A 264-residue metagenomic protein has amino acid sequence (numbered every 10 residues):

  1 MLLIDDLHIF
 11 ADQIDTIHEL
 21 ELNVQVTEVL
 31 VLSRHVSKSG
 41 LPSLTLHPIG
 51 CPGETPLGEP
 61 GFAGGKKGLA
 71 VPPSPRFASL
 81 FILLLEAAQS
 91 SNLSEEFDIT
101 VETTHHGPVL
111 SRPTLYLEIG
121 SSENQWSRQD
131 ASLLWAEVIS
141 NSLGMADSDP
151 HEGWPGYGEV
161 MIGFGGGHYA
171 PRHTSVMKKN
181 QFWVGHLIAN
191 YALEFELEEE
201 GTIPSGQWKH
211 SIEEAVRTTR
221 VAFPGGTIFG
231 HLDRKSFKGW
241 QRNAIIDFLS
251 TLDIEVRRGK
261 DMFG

Functional and structural regions predicted by a protein language model:
M1-S111, S122-E123, Q129-L134, S140-H173 (+2 more regions): N-terminal catalytic or cofactor-binding beta/alpha core of small enzyme domains
M177-Q181, D247: Short secondary-structure boundary/capping segments
